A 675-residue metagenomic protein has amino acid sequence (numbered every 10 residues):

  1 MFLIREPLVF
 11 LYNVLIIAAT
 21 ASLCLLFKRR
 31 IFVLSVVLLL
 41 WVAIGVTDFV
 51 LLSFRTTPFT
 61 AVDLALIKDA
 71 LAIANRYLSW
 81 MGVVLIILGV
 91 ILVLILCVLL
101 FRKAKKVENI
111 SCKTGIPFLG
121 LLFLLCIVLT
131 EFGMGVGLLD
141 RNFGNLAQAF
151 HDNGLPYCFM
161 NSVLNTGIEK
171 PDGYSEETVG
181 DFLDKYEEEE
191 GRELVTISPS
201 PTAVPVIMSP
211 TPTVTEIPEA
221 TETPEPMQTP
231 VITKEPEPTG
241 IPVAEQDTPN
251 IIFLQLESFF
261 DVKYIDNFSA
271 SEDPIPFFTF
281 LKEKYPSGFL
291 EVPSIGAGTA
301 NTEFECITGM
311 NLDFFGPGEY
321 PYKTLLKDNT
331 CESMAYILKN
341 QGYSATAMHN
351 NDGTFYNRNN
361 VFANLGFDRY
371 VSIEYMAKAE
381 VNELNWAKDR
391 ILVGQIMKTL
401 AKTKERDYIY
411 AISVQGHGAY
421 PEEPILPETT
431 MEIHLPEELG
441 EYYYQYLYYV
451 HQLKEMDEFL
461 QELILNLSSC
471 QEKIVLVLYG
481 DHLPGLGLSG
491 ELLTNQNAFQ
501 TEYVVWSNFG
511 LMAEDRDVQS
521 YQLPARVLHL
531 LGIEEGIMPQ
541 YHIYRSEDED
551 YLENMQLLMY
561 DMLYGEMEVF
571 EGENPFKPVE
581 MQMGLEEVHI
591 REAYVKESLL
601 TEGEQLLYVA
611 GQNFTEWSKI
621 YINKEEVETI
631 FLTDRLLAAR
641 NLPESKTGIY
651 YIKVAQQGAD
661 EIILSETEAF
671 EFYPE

Functional and structural regions predicted by a protein language model:
M1-M160, V204-P210, I217, T647: Transmembrane and membrane-interface helices of multi-pass, inner-membrane envelope-modifying transferases
T60, S79, S175, P436-L439 (+1 more regions): Ser/Thr-centered flexible coil motifs
L64-I67, D152-Y157, E176-V179, I275 (+2 more regions): Alpha-helix initiation and N-capping motif
A70, F159-V163, V179-Y186, F278 (+3 more regions): Generic structural signal of hydrophobic/aromatic residues within well-ordered alpha-helices of folded domains
T130-F253: Membrane-interface segments at or immediately adjacent to transmembrane helices that form the boundary between
P199-V214, E219-P249, F253-Y608, Q612-I630 (+1 more regions): Solvent-exposed soluble domains appended to multi-pass membrane proteins
L636-P643: Exposed aromatic-hydrophobic patches
